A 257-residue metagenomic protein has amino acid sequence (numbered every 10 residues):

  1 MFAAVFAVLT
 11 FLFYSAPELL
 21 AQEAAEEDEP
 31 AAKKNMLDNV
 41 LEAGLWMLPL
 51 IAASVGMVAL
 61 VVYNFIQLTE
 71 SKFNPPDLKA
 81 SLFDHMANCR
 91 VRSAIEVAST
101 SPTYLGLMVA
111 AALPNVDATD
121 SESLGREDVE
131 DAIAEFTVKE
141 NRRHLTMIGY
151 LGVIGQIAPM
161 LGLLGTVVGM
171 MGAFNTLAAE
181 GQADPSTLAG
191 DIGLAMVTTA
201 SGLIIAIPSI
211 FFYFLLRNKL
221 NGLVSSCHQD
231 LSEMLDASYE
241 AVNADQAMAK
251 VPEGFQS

Functional and structural regions predicted by a protein language model:
M1-E23: N-terminal secretory/membrane targeting signals
F13-Y14, V61-Q67, D117-T119, N175: Structural signal for alpha-helical transmembrane segments and their membrane-water exit/capping regions in multi-pass
P17-L78, L82, L216: Hydrophobic membrane-targeting segments
K33-W46, A134-A158, P185-V197: Alpha-helical membrane-interface segments at transmembrane helix boundaries
G44, V58, A94, V109 (+3 more regions): Residue-level signature of catalytic and energy-coupling elements of molecular machines, predominantly ATP/GTP-dependent
P49-V62, I154, L161-L164, S201-I205: Lipid-exposed faces of alpha-helical membrane segments in multi-pass integral membrane proteins
K72-L164, V168-Q182, F212-S257: Predominantly long cytosolic amphipathic alpha-helical stalk/bundle segments
S186-R217: Pore-lining and gate-forming transmembrane alpha-helices of multi-pass membrane transport proteins
